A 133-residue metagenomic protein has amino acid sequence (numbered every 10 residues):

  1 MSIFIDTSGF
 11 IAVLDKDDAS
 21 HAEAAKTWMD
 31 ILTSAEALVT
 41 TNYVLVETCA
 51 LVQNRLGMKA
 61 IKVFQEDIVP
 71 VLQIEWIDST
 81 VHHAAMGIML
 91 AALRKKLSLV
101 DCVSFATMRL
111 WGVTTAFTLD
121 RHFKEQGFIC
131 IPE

Functional and structural regions predicted by a protein language model:
M1-V39, Q53-V63: Short, well-structured N-terminal submotif of metal-dependent ribonuclease cores
F10, L45, H82, F123-K124: A generic structural signal for short hydrophobic patches within well-formed alpha-helices
S34-L38, V71-Q73, G112-T114: Short active-site oxyanion
T48, E66-I68, E75-S79, A92-R94 (+1 more regions): Short acidic, glycine/proline-enriched helix-loop-strand junctions
I74-T115: Active-site neighborhoods of divalent-metal-dependent phosphate/nucleic-acid chemistry enzymes
F105, L110-E133: Acidic, PIN/NYN-like endoribonuclease modules and their adjacent C-terminal/linker elements
